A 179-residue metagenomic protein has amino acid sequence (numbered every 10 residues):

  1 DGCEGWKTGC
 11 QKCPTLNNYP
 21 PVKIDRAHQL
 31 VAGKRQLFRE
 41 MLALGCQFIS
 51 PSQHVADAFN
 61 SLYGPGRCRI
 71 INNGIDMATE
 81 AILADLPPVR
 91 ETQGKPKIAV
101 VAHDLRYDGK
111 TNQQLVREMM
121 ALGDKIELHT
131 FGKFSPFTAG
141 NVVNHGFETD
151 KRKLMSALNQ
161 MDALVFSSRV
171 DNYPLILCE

Functional and structural regions predicted by a protein language model:
C3-F48: Membrane-proximal helix-turn-helix segments that form the acceptor-binding/catalytic region of lipid-linked
H54, G74: Carbohydrate-associated surface elements
R90-F137: Conserved catalytic-core segment of nucleotide-activated headgroup transferases in glycan assembly
M155, C178-E179: Short alpha-helical segment that forms part of, or immediately flanks, the ligand-binding pocket in carbohydrate-active
S156-M161: Short alpha-helical donor nucleotide-sugar binding micro-motif in glycosyltransferases
L164-V165: A short hydrophobic beta-strand element within the catalytic core of glycosyltransferases that build diverse glycans
R169: Aromatic "clamp/platform" in nucleotide-sugar-dependent glycosyltransferases that forms part of the donor/acceptor
N172-P174: Short glycine/acidic-rich beta->alpha loop that forms part of the nucleotide-sugar donor binding site in diverse
